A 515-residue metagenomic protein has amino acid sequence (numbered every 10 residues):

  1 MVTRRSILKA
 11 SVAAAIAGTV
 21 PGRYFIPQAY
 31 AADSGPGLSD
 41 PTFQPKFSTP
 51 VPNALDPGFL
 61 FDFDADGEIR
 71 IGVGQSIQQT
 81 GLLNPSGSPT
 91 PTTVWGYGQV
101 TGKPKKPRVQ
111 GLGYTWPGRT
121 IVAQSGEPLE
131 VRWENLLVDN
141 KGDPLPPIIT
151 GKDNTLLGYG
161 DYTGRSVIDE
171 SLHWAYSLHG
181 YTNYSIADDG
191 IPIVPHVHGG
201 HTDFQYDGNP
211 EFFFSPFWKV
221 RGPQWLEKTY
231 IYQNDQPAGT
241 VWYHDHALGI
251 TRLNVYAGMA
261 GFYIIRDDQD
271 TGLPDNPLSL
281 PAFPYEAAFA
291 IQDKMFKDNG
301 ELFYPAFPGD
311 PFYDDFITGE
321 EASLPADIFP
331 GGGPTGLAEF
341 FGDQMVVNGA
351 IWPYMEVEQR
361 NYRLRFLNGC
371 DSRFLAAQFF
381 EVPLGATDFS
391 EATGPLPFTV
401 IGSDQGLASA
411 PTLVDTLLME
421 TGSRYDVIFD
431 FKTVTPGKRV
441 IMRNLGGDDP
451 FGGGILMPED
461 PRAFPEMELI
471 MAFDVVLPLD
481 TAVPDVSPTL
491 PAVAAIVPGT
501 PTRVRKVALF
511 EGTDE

Functional and structural regions predicted by a protein language model:
R4, V12-H196, H201-V220, E227 (+3 more regions): N-terminal, post-signal-peptide metal-ligating segments of extracellular/periplasmic oxidoreductases, dominated by
R70-G72, E130-E134, H196, T229-Q233 (+6 more regions): Residues within well-ordered beta-strands of beta-sheet-rich folds
G81-N84, K141-N154, F204-F217, V241-H244 (+6 more regions): Short, solvent-exposed loop/turn and secondary-structure capping segments
G190, P223-E227, Q236-A238, Y256-G258 (+4 more regions): Short, solvent-exposed loop/turn segments at the edges of secondary structure
T202-V220, I291, M295, G309-P501: Histidine- and aromatic-rich segments of cupredoxin/plastocyanin-like copper-binding domains
V220-I250: A conserved hydrophobic secondary-structure block that centers on an alpha-helix together with its immediately flanking
I264-L280, P284: Extracytoplasmic/periplasmic copper-protein system
